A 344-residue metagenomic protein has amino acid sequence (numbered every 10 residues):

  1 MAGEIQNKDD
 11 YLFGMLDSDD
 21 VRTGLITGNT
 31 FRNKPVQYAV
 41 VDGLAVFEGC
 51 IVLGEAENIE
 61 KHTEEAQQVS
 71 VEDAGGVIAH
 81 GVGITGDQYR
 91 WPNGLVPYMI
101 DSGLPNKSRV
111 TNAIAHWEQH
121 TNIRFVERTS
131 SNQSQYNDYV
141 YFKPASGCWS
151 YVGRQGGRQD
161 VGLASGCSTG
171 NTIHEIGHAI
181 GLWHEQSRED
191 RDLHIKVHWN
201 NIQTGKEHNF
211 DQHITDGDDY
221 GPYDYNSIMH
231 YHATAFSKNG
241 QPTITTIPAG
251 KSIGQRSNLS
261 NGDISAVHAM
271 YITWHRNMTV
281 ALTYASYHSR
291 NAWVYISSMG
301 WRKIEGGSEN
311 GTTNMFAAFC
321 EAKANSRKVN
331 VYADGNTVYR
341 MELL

Functional and structural regions predicted by a protein language model:
M1-W274: Zinc-dependent metalloendopeptidases
N93-L95, S289, V338: Extracytoplasmic
V152-R154, R302-S308: Short amphipathic beta-strand/extended segments with alternating polar/hydrophobic composition
W274-V294: Structural detector for short beta-strands of small beta-barrel domains
R290-E305: OB-fold (S1/OB) nucleic-acid-binding surfaces
E305-T312, L344: A short, sequence-level motif marking secondary-structure junctions
G311-N330: Short nucleic-acid-contacting surface segments enriched for D/E, G, S/T with interspersed K/R
D334-L344: OB-fold/S1-family single-stranded nucleic acid-binding modules
